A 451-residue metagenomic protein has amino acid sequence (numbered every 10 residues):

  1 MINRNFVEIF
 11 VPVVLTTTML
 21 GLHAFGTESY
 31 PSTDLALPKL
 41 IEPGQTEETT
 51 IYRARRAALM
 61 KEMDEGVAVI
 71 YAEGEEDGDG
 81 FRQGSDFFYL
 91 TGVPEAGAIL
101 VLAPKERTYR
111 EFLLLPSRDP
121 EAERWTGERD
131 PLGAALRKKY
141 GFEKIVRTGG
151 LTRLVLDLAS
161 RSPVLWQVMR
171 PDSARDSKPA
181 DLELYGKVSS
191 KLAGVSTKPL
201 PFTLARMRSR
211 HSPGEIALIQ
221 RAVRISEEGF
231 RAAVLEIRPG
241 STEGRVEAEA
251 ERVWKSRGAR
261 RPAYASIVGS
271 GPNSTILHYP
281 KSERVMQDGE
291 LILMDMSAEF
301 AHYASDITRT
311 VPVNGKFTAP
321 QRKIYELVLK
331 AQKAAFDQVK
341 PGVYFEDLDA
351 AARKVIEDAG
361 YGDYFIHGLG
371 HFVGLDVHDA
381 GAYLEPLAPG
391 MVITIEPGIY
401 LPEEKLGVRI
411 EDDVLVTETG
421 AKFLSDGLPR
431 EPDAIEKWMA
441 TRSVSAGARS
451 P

Functional and structural regions predicted by a protein language model:
I2-F6, F10, L22-P451: Active-site neighborhoods and metal-handling regions in enzymes and metal-associated proteins
V11-M19: Hydrophobic helical h-region of N-terminal Sec-dependent signal peptides in bacterial secretory/periplasmic proteins
